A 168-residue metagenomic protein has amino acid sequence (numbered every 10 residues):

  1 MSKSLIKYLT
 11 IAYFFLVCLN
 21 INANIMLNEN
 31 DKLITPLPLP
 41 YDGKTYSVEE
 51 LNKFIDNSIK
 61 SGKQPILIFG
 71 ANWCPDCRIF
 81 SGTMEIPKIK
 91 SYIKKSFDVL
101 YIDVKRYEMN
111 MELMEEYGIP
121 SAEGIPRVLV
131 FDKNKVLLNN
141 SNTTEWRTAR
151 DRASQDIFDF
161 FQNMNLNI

Functional and structural regions predicted by a protein language model:
M1-L9: Bacterial N-terminal signal peptides that target proteins for export
T10-N20: Bacterial N-terminal signal peptides
A23-K44: N-proximal helix/coil linker or "cap" segments that precede and/or mark the start of modular domains
T45-Q64: A short beta-strand-turn-helix
S61-C74: Short active-site neighborhood of thiol/selenol oxidoreductases, capturing the structured segment around
R78-Y92: Typically the conserved alpha-helix immediately C-terminal to a functionally engaged Cys/Sec in thioredoxin-like
I93-M111: Thiol-based oxidoreductase modules, predominantly thioredoxin-like and allied folds used for disulfide exchange
E123-I168: Non-catalytic, surface beta->alpha helical segment in thiol-disulfide oxidoreductase systems
